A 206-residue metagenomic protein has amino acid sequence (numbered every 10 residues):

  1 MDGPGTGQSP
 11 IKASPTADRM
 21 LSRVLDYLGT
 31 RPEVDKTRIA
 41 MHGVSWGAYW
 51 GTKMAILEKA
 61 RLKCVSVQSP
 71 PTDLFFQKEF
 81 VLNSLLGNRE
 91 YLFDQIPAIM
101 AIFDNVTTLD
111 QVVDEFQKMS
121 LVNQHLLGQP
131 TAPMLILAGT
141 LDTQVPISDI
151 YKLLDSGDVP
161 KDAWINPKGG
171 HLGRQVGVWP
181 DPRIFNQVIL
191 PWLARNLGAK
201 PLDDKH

Functional and structural regions predicted by a protein language model:
M1-Q8: Conserved alpha/beta-hydrolase
K12-R38: Alpha/beta-hydrolase active-site loop
G43-G47, G51: Gly/Ala-rich beta-loop-alpha elbow adjacent to hydrolase catalytic centers
I56-E115, A132: Hydrolase active-site cap/lid region
P130-T131, I136-A138, D142: Short beta-strand/loop motif that positions the catalytic acidic residue of the alpha/beta-hydrolase fold
A132, V145-D155: Short alpha-helix in the alpha/beta-hydrolase fold that links the catalytic acid
L154-G173, V188: Catalytic histidine neighborhood in serine/cysteine hydrolases with alpha/beta-hydrolase-type architecture
G169-R183: Catalytic histidine-centered segment of alpha/beta-hydrolase-like enzymes
